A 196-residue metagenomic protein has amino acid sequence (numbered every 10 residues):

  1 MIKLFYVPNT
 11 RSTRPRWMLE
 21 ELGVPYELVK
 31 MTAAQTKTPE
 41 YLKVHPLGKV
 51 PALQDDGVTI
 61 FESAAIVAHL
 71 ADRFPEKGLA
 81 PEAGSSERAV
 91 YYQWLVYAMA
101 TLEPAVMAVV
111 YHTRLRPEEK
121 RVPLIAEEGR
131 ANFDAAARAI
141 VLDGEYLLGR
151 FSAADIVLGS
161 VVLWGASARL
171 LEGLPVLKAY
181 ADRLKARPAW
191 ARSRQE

Functional and structural regions predicted by a protein language model:
M1-R121: GST-like domain detector, emphasizing the conserved glutathione-binding G-site in the N-terminal thioredoxin-like
L28, L174, S193-R194: A generic structural-conservation signal
A71, V161-V162, R194: Active-site-flanking alpha-helical
A98-A186: GST-like fold's C-terminal all-alpha helical module
M107, S193-E196: Short coil/turn segments at secondary-structure boundaries
